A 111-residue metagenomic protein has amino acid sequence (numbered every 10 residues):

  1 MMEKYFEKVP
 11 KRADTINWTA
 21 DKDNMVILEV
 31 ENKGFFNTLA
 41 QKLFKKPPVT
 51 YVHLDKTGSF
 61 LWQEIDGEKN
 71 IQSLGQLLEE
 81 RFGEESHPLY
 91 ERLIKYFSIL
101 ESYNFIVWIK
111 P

Functional and structural regions predicted by a protein language model:
M1-G34: Hydrophobic packing positions characteristic of elongated beta-solenoid/beta-helix-type spike/fiber shafts
M2-E7, R12, L43-P111: Long, charge-rich, low-complexity alpha-helical segments
L28, N32-Y51: Alpha-helical membrane-targeting segments
